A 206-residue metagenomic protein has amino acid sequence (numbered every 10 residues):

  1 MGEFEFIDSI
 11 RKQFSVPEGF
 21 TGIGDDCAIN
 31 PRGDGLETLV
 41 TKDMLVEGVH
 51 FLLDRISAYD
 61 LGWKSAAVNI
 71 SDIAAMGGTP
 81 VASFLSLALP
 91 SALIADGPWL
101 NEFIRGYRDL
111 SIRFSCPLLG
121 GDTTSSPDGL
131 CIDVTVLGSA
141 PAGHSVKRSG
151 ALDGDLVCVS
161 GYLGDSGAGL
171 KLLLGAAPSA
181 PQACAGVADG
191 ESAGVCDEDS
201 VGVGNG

Functional and structural regions predicted by a protein language model:
M1-G206: Helix-biased detector of long, well-ordered alpha-helical tracts
